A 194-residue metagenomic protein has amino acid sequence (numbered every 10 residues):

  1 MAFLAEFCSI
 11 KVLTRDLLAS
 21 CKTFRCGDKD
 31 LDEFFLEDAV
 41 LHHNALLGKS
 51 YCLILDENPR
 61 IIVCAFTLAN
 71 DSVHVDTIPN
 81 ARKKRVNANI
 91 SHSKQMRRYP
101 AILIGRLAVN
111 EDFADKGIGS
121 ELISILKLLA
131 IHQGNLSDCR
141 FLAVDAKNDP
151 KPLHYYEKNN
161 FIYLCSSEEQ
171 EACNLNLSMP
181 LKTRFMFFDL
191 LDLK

Functional and structural regions predicted by a protein language model:
M1-E33, D38, A88-I90, P100-A108 (+1 more regions): Terminal substrate-recognition subdomain of acyl/acetyltransferases
H42-A45, E57, A130-S137: Alpha-helix termini
N44, D56-P59, H92-R98: Short, charge-rich binding segments
L46-T67, N80-R82: Conserved beta-hairpin
L55, N70-S72, L190: Residue-level signal for short segments within beta-strands and strand-turn junctions of well-structured beta-sheet
T67-R106, A172-N174: Conserved acyl-donor/pantetheine-binding loop and adjacent beta-alpha core of acyl/acetyltransferases and related
N110-D112: Active-site acidic-Proline motif in GNAT/NAT acetyltransferases
D115-A130: Conserved acetyl-CoA-binding loop-helix of GNAT-fold acetyltransferases
